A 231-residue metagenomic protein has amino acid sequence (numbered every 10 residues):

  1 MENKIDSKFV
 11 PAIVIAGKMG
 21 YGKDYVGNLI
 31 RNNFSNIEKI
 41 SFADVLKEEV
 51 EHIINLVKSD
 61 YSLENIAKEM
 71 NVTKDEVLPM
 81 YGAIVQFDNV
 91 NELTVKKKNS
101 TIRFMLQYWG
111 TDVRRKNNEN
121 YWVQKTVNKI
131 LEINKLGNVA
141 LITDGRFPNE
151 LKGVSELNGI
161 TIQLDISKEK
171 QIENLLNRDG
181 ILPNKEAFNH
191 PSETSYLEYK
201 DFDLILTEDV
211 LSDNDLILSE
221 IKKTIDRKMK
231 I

Functional and structural regions predicted by a protein language model:
M1-I13: Extreme N-terminal, non-catalytic leader segments that precede Walker-type/kinase nucleotide-binding cores
V10-M19, K39-S41: Short, hydrophobic/glycine-enriched beta-strand segments
A12-V14, G137-L141: Residue-level preference for the first positions of well-ordered beta-strands
A16-M19, N120, K125, P148-E156 (+1 more regions): Small-molecule kinase domains that catalyze NTP-dependent phosphoryl transfer to phosphate-bearing small molecules
K23: Conserved lysine of the Walker
V26: Hydrophobic positions on the alpha1 helix immediately C-terminal to the Walker A/P-loop
N32-K39: Post-Walker A helix-loop "phosphate-sensing" segment adjacent to the P-loop in P-loop NTPases
D44-L136: ATP-dependent small-molecule kinase phosphotransfer cores that center on conserved nucleotide phosphate-binding segments
